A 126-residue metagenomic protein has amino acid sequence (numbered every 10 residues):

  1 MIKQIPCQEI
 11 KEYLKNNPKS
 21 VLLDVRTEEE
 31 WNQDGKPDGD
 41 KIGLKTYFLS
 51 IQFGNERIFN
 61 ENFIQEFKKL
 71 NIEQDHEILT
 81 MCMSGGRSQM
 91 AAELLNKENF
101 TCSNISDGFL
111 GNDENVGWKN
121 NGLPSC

Functional and structural regions predicted by a protein language model:
M1-S20, E28-E77, S88-C126: Rhodanese-like catalytic fold shared by cysteine-dependent sulfurtransferases and DSP/PTP-type phosphatases
D24: Conserved active-site aspartate in kinases
T80-C82: Short, surface-exposed ligand- or partner-binding patches at beta-edge/loop junctions that are enriched in aromatics
